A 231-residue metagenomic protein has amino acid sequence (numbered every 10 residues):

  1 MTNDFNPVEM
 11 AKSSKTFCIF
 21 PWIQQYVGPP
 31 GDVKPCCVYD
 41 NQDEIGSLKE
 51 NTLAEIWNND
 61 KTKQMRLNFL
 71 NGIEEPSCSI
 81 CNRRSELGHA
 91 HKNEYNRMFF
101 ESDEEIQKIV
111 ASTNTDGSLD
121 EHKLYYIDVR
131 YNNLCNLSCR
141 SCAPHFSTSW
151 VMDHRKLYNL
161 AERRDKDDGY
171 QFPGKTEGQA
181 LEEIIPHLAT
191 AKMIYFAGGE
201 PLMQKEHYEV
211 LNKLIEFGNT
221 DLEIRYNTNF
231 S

Functional and structural regions predicted by a protein language model:
T2-E101, Y126: Accessory C-terminal segments flanking Radical SAM cores
C37-V38, K92, C139-A143, K205-E209: A short acidic (Asp/Glu
S79-I80, L137-S141: C-type cytochrome heme c attachment motif
N82-R84, C142-T148: Detector for the c-type heme attachment site
G88-Y125, C135-L137, Y158: Recognition helices and adjacent regulatory flanks at domain boundaries
L124-L134, H145-T176, L188-Q204, F217-S231: Core AdoMet radical
E182-H187, L211-F217: Leucine-rich repeat
